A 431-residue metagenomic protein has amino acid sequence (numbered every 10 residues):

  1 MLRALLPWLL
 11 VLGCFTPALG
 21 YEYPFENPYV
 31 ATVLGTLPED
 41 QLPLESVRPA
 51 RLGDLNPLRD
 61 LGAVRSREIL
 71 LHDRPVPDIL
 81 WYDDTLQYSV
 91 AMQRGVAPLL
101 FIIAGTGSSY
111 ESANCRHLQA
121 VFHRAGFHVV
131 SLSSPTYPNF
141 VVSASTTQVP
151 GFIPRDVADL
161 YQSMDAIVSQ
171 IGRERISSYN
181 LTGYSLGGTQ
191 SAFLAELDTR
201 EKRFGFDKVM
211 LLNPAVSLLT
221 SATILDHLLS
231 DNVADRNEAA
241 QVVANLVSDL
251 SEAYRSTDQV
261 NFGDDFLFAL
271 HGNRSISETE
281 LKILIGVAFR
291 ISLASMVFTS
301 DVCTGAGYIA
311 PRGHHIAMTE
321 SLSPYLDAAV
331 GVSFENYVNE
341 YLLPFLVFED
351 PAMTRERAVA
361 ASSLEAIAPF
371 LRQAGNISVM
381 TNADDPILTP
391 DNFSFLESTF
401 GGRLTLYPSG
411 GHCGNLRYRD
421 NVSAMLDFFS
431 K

Functional and structural regions predicted by a protein language model:
V30-G95: N-terminal cap/lid segment of alpha/beta-hydrolase-fold proteins
A91-P138, P390: Short, surface-exposed "cap/lid" segments of acyl-processing enzymes
V149-I171: Alpha/beta-hydrolase active-site loop
G183-S191: Gly/Ala-rich beta-loop-alpha elbow adjacent to hydrolase catalytic centers
L197-S321: Alpha/beta-hydrolase-fold enzymes
Q373, V379-T381: Short beta-strand/loop motif that positions the catalytic acidic residue of the alpha/beta-hydrolase fold
P386-N392: Conserved alpha/beta-hydrolase "acid-adjacent" motif
G410-N421: Catalytic histidine-centered segment of alpha/beta-hydrolase-like enzymes
